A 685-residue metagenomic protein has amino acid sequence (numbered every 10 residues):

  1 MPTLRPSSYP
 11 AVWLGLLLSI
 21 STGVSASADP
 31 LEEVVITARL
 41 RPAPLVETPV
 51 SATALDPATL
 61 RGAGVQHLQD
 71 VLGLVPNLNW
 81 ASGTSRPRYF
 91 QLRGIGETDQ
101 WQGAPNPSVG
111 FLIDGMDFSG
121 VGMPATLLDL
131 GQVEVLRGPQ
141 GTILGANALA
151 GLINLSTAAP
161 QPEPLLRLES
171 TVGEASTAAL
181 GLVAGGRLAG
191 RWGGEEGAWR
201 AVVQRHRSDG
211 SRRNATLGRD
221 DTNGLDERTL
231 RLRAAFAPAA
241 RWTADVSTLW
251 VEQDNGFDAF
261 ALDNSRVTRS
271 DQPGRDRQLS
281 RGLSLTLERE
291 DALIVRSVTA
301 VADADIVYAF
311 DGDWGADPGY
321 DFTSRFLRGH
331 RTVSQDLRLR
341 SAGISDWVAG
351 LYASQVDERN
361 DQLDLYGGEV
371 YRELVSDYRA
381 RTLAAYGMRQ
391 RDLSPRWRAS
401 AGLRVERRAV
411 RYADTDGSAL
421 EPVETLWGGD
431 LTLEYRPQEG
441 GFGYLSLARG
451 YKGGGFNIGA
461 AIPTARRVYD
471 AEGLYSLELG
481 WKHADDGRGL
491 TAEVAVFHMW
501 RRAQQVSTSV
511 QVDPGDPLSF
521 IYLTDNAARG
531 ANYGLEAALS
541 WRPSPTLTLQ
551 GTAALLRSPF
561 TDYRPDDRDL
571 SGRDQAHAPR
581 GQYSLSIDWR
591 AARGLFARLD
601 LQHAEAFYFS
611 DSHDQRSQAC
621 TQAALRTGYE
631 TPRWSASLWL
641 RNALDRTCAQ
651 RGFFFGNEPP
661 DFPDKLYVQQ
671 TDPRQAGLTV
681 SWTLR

Functional and structural regions predicted by a protein language model:
L4, H603-F607, Y629-R685: C-terminal beta-signal and adjacent terminal beta-strands/loops of Gram-negative outer-membrane beta-barrel proteins
D29-E163, L479: Acidic, small-polar-rich N-terminal luminal/periplasmic segments of exported/outer-membrane proteins
P105-S108, L128-R137, T142-N214, D221-L230 (+5 more regions): Outer-membrane beta-barrel translocator/receptor signature
Q161-E163, T171, L182-D276, A304-G319 (+2 more regions): Periplasmic-side early beta-strands and strand-to-turn transitions of outer-membrane beta-barrels
G185, I462, F560, H577-E630 (+2 more regions): C-terminal beta-barrel architecture of Gram-negative outer-membrane proteins
A237, W242-V251, Q278-F310, D321-E424 (+8 more regions): Face-selective signature of the C-terminal outer-membrane beta-barrel domain
T286-D313, R436, F442-A448, D470-R542 (+2 more regions): Membrane-embedded beta-barrel scaffold of Gram-negative outer-membrane proteins
V348, D392, R396-A399, R407 (+3 more regions): Gram-negative outer-membrane beta-barrel transporters
